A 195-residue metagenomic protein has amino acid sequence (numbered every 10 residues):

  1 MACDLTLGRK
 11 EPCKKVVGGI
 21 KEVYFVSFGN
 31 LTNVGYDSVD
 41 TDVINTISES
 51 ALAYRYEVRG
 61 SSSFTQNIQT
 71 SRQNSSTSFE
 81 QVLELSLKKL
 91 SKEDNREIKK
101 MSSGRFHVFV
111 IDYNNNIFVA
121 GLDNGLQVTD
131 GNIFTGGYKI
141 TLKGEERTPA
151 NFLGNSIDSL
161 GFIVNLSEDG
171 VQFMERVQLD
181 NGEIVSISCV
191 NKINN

Functional and structural regions predicted by a protein language model:
A2-E80, N124-I133: Solvent-exposed edge beta-strands and adjacent loop segments that serve as assembly or binding interfaces
E22-Y24, V108, E175-V177: Short polybasic amphipathic segments
Y24-S27, G35, I117, G161 (+1 more regions): Intrinsic disorder/low-structure terminal segments
I44, L85, N191-N194: Broad hydrophobic/π-residue packing in well-ordered secondary structure
S62-D123: Structured, beta-strand-rich domain cores that present glycine/charged loop surfaces used to bind extended ligands
D123-N194: Mixed-charge, glycine-accented linear interaction segment located at domain edges/termini
